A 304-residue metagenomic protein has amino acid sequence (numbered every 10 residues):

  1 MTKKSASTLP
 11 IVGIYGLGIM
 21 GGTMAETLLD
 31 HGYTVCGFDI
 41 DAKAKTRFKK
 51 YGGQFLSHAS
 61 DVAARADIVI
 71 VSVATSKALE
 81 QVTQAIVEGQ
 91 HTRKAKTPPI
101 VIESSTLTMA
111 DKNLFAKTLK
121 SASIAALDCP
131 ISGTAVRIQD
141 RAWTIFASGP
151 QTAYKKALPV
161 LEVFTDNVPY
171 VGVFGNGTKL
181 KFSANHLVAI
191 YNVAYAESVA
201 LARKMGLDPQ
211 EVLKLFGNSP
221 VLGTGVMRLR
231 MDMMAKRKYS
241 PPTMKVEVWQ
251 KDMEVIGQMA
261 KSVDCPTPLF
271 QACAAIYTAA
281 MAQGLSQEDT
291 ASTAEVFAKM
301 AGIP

Functional and structural regions predicted by a protein language model:
T2-V71, A135, P169-Y170: NAD(P)+-binding Rossmann beta1-loop-alpha1 motif at the extreme N-terminus of oxidoreductases
V12, T106-N185: Rossmann-fold dinucleotide-binding core
M24-A25, F115, V160, L201: Hydrophobic residues within alpha-helices that form the first helical element adjacent to the glycine-rich loop
V35, F55, A126-L127, V168 (+2 more regions): Hydrophobic beta-strand scaffold residues
S60-A64, I68-V69, S76-W143: Rossmann-like NAD(P)(H) cofactor-binding subdomain of soluble oxidoreductases
N176-P304: Helical "substrate-binding/catalytic lid" subdomain of Rossmann-like NAD(P)-dependent dehydrogenases/reductases
